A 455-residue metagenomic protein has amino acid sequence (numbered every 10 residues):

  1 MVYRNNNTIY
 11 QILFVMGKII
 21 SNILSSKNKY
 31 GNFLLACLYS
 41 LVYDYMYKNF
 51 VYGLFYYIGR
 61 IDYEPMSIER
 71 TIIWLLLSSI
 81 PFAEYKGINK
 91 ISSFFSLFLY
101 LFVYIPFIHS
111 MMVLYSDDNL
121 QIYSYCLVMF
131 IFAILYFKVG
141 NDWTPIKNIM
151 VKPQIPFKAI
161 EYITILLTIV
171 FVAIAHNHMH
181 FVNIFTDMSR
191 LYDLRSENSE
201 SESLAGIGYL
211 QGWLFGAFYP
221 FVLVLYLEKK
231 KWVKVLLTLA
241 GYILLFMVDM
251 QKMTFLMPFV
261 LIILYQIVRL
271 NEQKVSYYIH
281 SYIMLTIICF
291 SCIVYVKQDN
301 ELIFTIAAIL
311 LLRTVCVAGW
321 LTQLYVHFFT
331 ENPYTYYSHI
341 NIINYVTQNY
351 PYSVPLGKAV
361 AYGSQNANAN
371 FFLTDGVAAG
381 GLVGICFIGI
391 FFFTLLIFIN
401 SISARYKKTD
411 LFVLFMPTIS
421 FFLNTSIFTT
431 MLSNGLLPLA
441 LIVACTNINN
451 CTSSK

Functional and structural regions predicted by a protein language model:
Y3-Y10: Intrinsic-disorder-associated, low-complexity terminal segments enriched in Asp/Asn/His/Tyr and depleted of Lys/Arg
Y10-F218, V222-L223, K229, E272-V275 (+3 more regions): Membrane-anchoring hydrophobic segments
G17-Y30, L34, L38, V42-P65 (+2 more regions): Small-residue-enriched transmembrane helix-hairpin modules in multi-pass membrane proteins
Y30, I163, V235-L239, N366-N368 (+1 more regions): Short hydrophobic/aromatic segments of transmembrane alpha-helices and their interfaces
I80, L167-I174, V222-L225, G241-V248 (+3 more regions): Residue-level signal for alpha-helical transmembrane segments in multi-pass membrane proteins
I108-Y123, A240-Q266, V377-G384, S426-N434: Helix-loop-helix junctions and helix-breaking kinks within/between transmembrane helices of multi-pass membrane
K158-Y162, V233-L236, L382: Alpha-helical transmembrane segments of integral membrane proteins
E228-F259, I263-D299: Internal alpha-helical transmembrane segments
